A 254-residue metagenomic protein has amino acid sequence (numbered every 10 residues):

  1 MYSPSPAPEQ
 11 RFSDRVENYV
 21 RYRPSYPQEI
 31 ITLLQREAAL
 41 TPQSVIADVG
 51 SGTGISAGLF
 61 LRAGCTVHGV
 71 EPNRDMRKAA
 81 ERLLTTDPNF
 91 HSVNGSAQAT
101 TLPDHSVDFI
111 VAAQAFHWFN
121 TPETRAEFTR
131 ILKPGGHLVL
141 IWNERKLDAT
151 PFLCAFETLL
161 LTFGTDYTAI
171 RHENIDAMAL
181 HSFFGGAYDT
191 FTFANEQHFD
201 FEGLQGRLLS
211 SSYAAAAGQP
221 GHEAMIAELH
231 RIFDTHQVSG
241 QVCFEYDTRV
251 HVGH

Functional and structural regions predicted by a protein language model:
M1-T41: Conserved class I S-adenosyl-L-methionine
A39-V45, P103: Short helix-loop-beta connector
V45-A47, T53-A99: Class I SAM-dependent methyltransferase SAM/SAH-binding core
T53, N174-H254: Conserved Class I S-adenosyl-L-methionine
A99-F109: A short acidic, Gly/Pro-enriched loop at the edge of an enzyme's catalytic core that lines a small-molecule cofactor
A112-A113, T121: A short beta-strand submotif of the Rossmann-like class I SAM-dependent methyltransferase core that lines
F119-F128: A short, conserved alpha-helix within the catalytic core of class I
T129-Q197: Conserved catalytic/acceptor-binding region of the Class I
